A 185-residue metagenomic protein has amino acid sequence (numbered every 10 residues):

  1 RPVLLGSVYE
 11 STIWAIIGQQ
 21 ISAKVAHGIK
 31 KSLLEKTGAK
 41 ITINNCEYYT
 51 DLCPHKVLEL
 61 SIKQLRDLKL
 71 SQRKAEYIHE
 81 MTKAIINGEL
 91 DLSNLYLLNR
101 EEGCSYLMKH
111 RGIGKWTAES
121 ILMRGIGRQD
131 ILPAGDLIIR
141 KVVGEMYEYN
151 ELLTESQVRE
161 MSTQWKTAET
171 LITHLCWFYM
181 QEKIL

Functional and structural regions predicted by a protein language model:
R1-L185: HhH-family (HhH-GPD) DNA N-glycosylase catalytic core used in base-excision repair
